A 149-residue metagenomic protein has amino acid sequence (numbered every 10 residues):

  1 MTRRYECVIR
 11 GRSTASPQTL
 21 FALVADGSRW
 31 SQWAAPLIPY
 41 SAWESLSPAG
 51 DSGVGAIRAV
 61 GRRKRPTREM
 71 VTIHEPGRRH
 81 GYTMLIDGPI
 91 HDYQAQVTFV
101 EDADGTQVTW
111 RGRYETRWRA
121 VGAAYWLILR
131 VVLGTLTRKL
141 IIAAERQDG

Functional and structural regions predicted by a protein language model:
M1-S47: Hydrophobic ligand-binding cavity/cleft-lining segments
R4, I90-D92, E101-Q107: Coil-to-beta-strand transition motifs
I9-G11, T67-I73, Y93-E101, G112: Hydrophobic/aromatic beta-strand elements that line small-molecule binding cavities or substrate pockets in beta-rich
S13-A15, G88, E101, Y114-W118: Beta-strand elements of well-folded, non-transmembrane domains
T14-Q18, T72-R78, T98-Q107: A short, structured loop/turn motif at beta-sheet edges
Q32, S41-G88, K139-G149: Glycine-rich portal/gate segments that line the openings of hydrophobic small-molecule binding cavities
V54, G81-T83, D104-G112: Short, well-ordered strand-loop elements centered on a beta-strand within folded domains, enriched for acidic residues
R113-G149: A conserved amphipathic terminal alpha-helix motif
